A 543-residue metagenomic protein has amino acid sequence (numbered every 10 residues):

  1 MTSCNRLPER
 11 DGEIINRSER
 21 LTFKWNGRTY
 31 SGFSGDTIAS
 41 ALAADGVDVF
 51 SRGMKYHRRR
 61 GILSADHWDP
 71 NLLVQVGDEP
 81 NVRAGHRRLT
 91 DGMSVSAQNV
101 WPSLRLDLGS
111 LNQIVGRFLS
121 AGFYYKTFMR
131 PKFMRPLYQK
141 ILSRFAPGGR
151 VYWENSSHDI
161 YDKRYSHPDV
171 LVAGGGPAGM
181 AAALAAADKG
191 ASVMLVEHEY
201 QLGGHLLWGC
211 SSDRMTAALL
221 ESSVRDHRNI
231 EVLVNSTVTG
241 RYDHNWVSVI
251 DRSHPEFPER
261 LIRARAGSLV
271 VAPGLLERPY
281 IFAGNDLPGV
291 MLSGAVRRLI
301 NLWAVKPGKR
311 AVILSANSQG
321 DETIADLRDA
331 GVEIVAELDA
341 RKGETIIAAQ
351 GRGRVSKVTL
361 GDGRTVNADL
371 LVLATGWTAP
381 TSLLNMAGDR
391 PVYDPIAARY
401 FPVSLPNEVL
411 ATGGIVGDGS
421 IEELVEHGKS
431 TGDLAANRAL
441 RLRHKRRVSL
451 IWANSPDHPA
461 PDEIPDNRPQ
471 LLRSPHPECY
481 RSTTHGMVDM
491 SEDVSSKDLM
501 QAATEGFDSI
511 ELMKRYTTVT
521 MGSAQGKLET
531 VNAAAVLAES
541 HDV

Functional and structural regions predicted by a protein language model:
T2-V543: Residues forming the flavin
